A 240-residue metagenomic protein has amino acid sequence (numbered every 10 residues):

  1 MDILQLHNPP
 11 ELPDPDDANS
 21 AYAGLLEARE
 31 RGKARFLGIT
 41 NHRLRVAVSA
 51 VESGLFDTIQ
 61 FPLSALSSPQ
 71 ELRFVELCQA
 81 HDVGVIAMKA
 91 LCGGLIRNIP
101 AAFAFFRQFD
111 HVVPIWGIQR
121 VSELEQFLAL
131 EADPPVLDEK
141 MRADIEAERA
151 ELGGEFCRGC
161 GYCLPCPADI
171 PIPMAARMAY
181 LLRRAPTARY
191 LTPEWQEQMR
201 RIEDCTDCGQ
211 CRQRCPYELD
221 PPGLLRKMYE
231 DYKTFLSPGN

Functional and structural regions predicted by a protein language model:
M1-I86, G94: Glycine/proline-rich, positively charged, aromatic-decorated active-site loop/lid region on the catalytic face
R73-A87, L91-N240: Structured C-terminal cap/extension of enzyme domains
